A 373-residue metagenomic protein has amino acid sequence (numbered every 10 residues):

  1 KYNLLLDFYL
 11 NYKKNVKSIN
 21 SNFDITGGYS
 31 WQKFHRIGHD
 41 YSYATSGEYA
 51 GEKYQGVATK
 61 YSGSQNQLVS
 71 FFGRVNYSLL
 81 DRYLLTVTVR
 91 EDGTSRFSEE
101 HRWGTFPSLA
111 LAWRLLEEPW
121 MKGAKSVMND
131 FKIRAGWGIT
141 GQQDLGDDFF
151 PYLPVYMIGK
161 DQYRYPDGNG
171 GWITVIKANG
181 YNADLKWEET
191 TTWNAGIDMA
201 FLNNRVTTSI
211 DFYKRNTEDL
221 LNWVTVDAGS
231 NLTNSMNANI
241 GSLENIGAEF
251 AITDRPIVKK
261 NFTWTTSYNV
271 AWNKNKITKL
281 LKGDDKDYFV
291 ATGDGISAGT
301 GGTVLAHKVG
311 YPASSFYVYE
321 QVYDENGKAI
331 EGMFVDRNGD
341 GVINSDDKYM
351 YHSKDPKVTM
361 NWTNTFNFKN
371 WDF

Functional and structural regions predicted by a protein language model:
K1-A306, F366-K369: Extracellular/periplasmic, surface-exposed regions of secreted and cell-surface proteins
T94, E325-K328: Extracytoplasmic gating/loop element in the C-terminal half of outer-membrane beta-barrel translocons and assembly
A124, V318-N326, I343: Outer-membrane beta-barrel biogenesis signature
D254, I343-N344: A fold-level detector for beta-propeller and closely related beta-sheet-rich head/sensor domains
T265, S353-F373: Conserved C-terminal beta-signal and adjacent last beta-strands/turns of outer-membrane beta-barrel proteins
A306-E320, E331-M333, S345: Long intrinsically disordered, low-complexity, acidic S/T/P-rich regions of large eukaryotic scaffold/adaptor proteins
D336, D340: Acidic carboxylate motifs that coordinate Ca2+ or other divalent cations, activating on Asp/Glu
